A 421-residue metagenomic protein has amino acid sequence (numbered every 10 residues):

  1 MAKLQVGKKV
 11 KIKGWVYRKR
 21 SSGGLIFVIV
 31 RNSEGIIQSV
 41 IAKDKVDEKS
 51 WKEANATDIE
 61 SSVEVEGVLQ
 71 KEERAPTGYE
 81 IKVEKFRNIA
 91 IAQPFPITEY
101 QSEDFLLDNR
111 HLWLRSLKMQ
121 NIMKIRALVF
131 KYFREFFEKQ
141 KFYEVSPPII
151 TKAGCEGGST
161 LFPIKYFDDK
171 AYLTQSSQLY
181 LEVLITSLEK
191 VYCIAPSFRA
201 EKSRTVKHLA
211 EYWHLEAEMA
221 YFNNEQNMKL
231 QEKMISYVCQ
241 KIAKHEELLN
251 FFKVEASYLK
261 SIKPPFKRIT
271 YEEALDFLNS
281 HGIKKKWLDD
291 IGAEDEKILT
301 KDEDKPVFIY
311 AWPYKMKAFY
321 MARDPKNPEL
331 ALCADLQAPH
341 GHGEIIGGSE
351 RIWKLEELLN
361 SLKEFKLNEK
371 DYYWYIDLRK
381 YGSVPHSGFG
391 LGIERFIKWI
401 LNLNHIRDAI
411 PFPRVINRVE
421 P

Functional and structural regions predicted by a protein language model:
M1-A220, K398: Class II aminoacyl-tRNA synthetase-like tRNA-binding/catalytic domains
A90, V238-I242, N404: Conserved NTP-handling cores and scaffolds of large molecular machines
S116-L117, H245, K354: Polar helix-capping/helix-linker motif
N121-I125, S257-K263: Extended, non-catalytic structural segments that build the interaction scaffolds of large macromolecular assemblies
E135-Q140, Y237-E246: Secondary-structure boundary elements
S146-A153, K244-E255: Short, glycine/acidic-rich hinge or "gate" loops at secondary-structure transitions that mediate conformational
T160-Y237, S261-P421: A translation/RNA-centric and nucleic-acid-associated enzymatic feature enriched in Class II aminoacyl-tRNA synthetases
